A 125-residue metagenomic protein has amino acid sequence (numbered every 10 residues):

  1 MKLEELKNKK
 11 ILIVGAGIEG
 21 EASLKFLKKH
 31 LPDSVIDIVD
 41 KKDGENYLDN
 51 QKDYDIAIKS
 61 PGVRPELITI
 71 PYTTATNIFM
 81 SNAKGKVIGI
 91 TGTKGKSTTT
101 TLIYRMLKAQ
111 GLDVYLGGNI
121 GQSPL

Functional and structural regions predicted by a protein language model:
M1-L3: RNA-binding accessory domains that recognize and position tRNA/RNA substrates
K7-K10, K84: Phosphate-coordination loops involved in phosphoryl transfer and adenosine-cofactor binding
K10, D55-I56: Structural motif
K10-K25: Glycine-rich adenosine-cofactor-binding loop
L12, V35-D37, Y115: Conserved beta-strand positions in the Rossmann-like core of class I SAM-dependent methyltransferases
V14-I18, V39-K41, K59-V63: Structural motif
K25-K28, E45-Y54, P61-L125: Phosphate-binding loop of NTP-binding sites
L31-E45: NAD(P)-binding Rossmann-fold cofactor-contacting core
